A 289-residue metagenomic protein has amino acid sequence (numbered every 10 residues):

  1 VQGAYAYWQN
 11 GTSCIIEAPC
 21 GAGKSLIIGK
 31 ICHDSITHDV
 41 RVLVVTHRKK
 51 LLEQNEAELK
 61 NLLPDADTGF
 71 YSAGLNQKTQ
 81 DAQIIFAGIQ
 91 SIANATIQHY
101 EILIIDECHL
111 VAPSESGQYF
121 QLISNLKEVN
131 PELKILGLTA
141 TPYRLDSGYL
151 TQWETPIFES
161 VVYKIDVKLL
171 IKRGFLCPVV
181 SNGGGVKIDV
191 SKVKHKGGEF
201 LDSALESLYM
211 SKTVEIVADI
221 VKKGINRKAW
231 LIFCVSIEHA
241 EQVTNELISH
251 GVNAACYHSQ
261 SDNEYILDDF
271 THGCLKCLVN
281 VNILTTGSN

Functional and structural regions predicted by a protein language model:
N10-C32, F233, V279: Walker A/P-loop
V40-R48, A229-S236, Y257: Conserved RecA-like ASCE P-loop NTPase motor core of nucleic-acid helicases/translocases
K49-A73: Conserved helix-turn-beta segment of the N-terminal RecA-like "Helicase ATP-binding" lobe in SF1/SF2 helicases
E53, G69-Q80, L231, A240-N245 (+1 more regions): Conserved helicase ATPase core of P-loop NTP-dependent helicases/translocases
N55, A95-I97, C108-I123, N289: Conserved ATPase-coupling elements of RecA-like P-loop NTPase cores
G74-I102: Conserved helix/coil segment N-terminal to the catalytic DExD/H
L110-V179: Post-DEXD/H (motif II) to motif III coupling segment of the RecA-like Helicase ATP-binding lobe
E159-C234: Conserved interdomain linker/interface between the two RecA-like ATPase lobes of SF2 helicase motors
